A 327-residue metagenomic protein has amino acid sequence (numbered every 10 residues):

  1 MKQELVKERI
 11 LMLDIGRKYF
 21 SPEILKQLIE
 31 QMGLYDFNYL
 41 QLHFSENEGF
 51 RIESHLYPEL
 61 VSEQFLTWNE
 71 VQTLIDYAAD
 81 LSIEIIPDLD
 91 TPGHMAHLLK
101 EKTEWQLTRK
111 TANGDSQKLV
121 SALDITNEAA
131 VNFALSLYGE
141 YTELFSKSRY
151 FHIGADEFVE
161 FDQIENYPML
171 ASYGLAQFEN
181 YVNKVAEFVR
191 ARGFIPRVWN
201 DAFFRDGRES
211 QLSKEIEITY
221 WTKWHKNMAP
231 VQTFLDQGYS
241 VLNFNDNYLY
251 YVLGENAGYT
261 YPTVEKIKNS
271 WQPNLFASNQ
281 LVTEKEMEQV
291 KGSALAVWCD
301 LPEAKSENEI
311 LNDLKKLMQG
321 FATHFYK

Functional and structural regions predicted by a protein language model:
M1-H152, N166, F188, V297-L301: Feature activates predominantly on carbohydrate-active enzymes
Y19-E23, F65, E128, N132 (+4 more regions): Soluble non-cytosolic domains of exported or imported proteins
Y19-F20, N47-R51, P92-A96, F158-D162 (+4 more regions): Flexible loop/turn segments at secondary-structure boundaries
H43-S45, I86-D88, G154-D156, R197-W199 (+3 more regions): Generic beta-strand/beta-sheet core signal
F50-Y57, D76-A78, S82-P87, A130-F133 (+4 more regions): Noncatalytic linker/hinge segments flanking ATPase motor cores
A78, Y141, V185-V189, M318 (+1 more regions): Hydrophobic, Leu/Ile/Phe/Ala-enriched alpha-helical segments that form helix-helix packing faces
N113-D115, L119-I216, W221-G238: Active-site neighborhood of glycoside hydrolase catalytic domains
D201, S210-K214, Y220, W224-K327: Flexible, acidic glycine-rich loops studded with aromatic residues
